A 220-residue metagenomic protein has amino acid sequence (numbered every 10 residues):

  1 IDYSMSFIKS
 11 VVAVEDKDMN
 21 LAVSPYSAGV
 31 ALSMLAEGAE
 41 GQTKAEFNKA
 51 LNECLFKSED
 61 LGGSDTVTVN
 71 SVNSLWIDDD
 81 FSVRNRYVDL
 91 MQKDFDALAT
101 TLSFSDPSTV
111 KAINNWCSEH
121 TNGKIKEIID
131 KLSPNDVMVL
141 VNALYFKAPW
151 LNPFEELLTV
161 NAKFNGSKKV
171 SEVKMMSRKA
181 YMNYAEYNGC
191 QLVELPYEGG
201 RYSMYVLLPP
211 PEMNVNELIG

Functional and structural regions predicted by a protein language model:
I1, P211-M213: Glycosyltransferase-associated regions of secretory-pathway enzymes, highlighting luminal stem/catalytic domains
I1-F47, E127: Flexible propeptides and autoinhibitory/regulatory segments associated with cysteine proteases
D18, C54-P210, E217: Non-catalytic, conformational "gating/processing" segments within enzyme and secreted inhibitor domains
V30, E46, A50, N70-S74: Generic beta-strand or strand-like secondary-structure segments
E46-E53, N216-G220: Short, intrinsically disordered, charge-balanced linker/junction segments flanking boundaries in proteins
